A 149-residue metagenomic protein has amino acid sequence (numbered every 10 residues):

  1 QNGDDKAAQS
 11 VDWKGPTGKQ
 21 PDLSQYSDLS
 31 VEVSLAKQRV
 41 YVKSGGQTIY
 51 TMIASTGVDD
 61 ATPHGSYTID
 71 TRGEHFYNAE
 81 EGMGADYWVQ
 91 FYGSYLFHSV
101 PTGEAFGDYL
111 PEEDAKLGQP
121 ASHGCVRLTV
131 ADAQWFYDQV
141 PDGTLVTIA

Functional and structural regions predicted by a protein language model:
Q1-R72, D86-Y87: Cell wall/extracellular polymer interaction/catalysis modules
T62, G73-A149: Exported/periplasmic cell-wall-interacting domains
